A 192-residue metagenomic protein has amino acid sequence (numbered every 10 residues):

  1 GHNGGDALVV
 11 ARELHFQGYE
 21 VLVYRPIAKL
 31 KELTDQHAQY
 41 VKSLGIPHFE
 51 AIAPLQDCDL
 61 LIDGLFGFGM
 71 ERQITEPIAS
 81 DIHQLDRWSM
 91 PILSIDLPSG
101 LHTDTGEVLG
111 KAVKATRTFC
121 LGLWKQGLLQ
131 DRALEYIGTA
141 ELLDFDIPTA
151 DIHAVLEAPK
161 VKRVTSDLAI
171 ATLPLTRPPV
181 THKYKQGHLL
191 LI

Functional and structural regions predicted by a protein language model:
H2-L65, Q73-I95: Nucleotide and nucleotide-moiety/phosphate-recognizing core
H2-R12, F16-L22, L128-I192: Small-residue (G/A/S/T)-rich helix-start motifs and N-terminal tracts that mark the onset
S43-F49, T75, G100-T103, A169-L175: Short gly/ser/thr-rich secondary-structure transition/capping motifs
E50-P54, H102, P148, V164-S166: Short, solvent-exposed coil/turn linker segments
A53-P54, G110, R132, T181: Structural motif
D59-L60, L65-K160: Internal gly/pro-rich beta-alpha loop/helix module that stabilizes soluble enzyme cofactors or their anionic handles
